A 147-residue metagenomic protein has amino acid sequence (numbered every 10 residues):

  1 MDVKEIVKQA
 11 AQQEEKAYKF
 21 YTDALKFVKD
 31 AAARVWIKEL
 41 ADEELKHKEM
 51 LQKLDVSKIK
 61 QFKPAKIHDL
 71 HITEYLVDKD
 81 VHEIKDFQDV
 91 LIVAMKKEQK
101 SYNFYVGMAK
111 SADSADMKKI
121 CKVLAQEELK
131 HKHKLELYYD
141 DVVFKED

Functional and structural regions predicted by a protein language model:
M1-D147: Non-heme di-metal
